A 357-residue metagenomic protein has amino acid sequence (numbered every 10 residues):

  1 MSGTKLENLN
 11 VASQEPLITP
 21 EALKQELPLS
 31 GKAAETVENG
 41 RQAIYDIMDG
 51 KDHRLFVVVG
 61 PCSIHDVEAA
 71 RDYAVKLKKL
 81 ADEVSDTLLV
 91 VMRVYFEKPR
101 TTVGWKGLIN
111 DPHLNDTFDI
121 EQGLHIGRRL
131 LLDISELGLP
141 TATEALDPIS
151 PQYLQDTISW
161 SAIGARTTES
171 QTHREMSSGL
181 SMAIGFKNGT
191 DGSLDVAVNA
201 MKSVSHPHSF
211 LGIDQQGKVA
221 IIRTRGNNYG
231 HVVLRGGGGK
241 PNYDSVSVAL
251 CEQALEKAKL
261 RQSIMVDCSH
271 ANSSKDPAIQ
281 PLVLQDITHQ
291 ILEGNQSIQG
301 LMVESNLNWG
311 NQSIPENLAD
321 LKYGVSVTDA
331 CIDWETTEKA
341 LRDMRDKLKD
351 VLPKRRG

Functional and structural regions predicted by a protein language model:
S2-N8, A74, T87-Y243, S247-V248 (+7 more regions): Active-site-facing alpha/beta catalytic cores
L9-D49: N- or domain-start disorder-to-order transition segments that initiate the globular core
V11-A22, L29, F96-T102, G107-E121 (+2 more regions): Domain-level signal for soluble alpha/beta catalytic cores
P20-P28, T224-G238, L321, V325: Gly-rich Lys/Arg/Thr-decorated short loops/hinges at beta-loop-alpha junctions or inter-strand turns that position
F56-A69, D329: Conserved phosphate/anionic-ligand binding catalytic regions in large, soluble enzymes, centered on
G60, V266, D333: Conserved, mostly hydrophobic/aromatic
A70-E83: Histidine-anchored nucleotide/phosphate-binding helix
L292-G357: Active-site or pore-adjacent capping/gating segments
